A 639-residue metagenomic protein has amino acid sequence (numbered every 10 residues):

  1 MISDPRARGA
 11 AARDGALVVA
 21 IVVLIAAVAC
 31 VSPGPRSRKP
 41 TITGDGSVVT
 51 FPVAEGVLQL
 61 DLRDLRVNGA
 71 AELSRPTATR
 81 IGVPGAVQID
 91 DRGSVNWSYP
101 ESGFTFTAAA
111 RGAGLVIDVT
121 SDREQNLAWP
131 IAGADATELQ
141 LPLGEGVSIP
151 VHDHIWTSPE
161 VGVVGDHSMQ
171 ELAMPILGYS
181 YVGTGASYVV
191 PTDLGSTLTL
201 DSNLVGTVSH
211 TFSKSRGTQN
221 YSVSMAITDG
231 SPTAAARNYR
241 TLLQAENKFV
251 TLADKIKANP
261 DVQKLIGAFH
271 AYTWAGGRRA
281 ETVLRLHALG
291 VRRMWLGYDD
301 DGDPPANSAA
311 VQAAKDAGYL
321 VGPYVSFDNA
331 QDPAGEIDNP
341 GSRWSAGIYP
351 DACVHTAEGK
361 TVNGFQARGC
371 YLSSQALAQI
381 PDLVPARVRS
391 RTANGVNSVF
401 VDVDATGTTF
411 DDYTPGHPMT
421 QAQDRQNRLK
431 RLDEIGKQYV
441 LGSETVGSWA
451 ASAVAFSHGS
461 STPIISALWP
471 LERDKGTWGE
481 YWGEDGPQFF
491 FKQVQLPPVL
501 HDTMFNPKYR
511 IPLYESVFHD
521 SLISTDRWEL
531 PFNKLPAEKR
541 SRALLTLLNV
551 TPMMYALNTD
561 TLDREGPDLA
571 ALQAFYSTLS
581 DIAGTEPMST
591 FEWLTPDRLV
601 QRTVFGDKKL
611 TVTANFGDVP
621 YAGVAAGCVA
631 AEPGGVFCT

Functional and structural regions predicted by a protein language model:
M1-I21: N-terminal export and membrane-targeting signals
A26-P40: C-terminal region of N-terminal signal peptides and the immediate post-cleavage residues of exported proteins
R38-Q331, N397-S398, L432, V440-L441 (+4 more regions): Carbohydrate-recognition beta-sandwich/jelly-roll modules in extracellular/periplasmic carbohydrate-active proteins
S47-R63, T184, T192, T197-A245 (+5 more regions): Active-site-proximal substrate-binding groove within the catalytic cores of carbohydrate-active enzymes
D303-N307, Q331-P333, T408-D411, A451-S452: Extracytoplasmic/secreted cell-surface and envelope-processing proteins
A309-A314, G335-S345, T414-H417, A455-S460: Short low-complexity, flexible loop/linker segments enriched in glycine and/or proline with clustered acidic
P323-S390, T477-G486: Active-site-adjacent "subsite" loops/lids of carbohydrate-active enzymes
